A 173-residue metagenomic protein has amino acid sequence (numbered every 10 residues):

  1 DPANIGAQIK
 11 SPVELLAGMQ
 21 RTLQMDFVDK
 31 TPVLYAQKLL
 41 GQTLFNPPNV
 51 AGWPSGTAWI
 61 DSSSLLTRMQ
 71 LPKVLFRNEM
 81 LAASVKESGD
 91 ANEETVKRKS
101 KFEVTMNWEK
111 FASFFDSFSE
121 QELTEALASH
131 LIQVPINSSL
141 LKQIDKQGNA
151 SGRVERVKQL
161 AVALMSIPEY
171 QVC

Functional and structural regions predicted by a protein language model:
D1-C173: Flexible, low-complexity segments enriched for small/polar residues
